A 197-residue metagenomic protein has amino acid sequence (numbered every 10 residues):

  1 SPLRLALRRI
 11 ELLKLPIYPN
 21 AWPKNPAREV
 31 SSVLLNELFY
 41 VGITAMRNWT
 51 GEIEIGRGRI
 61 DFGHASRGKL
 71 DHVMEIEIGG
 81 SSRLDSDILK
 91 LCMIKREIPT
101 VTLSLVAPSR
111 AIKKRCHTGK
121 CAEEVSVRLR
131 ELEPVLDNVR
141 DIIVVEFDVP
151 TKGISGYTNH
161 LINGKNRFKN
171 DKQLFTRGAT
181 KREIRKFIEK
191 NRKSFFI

Functional and structural regions predicted by a protein language model:
S1-A6, A122-I197: Non-catalytic C-terminal interaction segments of nucleic acid-processing enzymes
S1-G58, A65-S66: Acidic-basic catalytic patches of nuclease active cores, encompassing PD-(D/E)XK and other metal-cofactor nuclease
N25, H72-G80: Surface-exposed cleft-lining segments at the edges of enzyme active sites
L34, R57, D71, R83-K90: Short, well-structured alpha-helical interface segments that form or flank functional binding sites
M46, G68, I98, D137-V139: Short, well-ordered coil/turn elements that cap or connect secondary structure elements
G51, S104-V106, I143-E146: A structural signal for short, well-ordered beta-strand segments and their strand-loop junctions that often border
I60-V73, E97-I98: Active-site beta-strand-loop-beta-strand hairpin of nuclease catalytic cores that positions key catalytic residues
I78-L136: Catalytic cores of nucleic-acid endonucleases
